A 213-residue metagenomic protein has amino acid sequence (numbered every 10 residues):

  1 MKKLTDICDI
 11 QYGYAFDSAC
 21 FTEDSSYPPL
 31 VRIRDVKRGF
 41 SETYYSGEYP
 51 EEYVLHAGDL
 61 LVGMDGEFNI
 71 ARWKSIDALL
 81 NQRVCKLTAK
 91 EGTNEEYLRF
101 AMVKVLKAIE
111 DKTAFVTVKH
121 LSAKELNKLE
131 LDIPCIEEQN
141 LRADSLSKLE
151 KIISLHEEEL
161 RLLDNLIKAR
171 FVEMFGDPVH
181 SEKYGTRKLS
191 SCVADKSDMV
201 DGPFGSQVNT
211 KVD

Functional and structural regions predicted by a protein language model:
M1-A15, K128-A143, S147, S154-D201: Non-catalytic DNA-recognition/assembly elements of restriction-modification systems
K2, Y12, A78-C85, F115-E137: A short glycine-rich beta-alpha junction/loop motif
T5-C20, Y27-A57, K188-V208: Sequence-specific dsDNA recognition surfaces
R32, E51-V103: A short beta-sheet element
E48-Y49, F115, S154: Short, solvent-exposed loop/turn positions at domain surfaces that link secondary-structure elements or cap domain
G66-F68, F115, D177: Short glycine-enriched loops at secondary-structure junctions
M102-E110, E150: Short amphipathic alpha-helical signal-transduction/dimerization elements
D213: Short aromatic-glycine-enriched beta-strand elements
